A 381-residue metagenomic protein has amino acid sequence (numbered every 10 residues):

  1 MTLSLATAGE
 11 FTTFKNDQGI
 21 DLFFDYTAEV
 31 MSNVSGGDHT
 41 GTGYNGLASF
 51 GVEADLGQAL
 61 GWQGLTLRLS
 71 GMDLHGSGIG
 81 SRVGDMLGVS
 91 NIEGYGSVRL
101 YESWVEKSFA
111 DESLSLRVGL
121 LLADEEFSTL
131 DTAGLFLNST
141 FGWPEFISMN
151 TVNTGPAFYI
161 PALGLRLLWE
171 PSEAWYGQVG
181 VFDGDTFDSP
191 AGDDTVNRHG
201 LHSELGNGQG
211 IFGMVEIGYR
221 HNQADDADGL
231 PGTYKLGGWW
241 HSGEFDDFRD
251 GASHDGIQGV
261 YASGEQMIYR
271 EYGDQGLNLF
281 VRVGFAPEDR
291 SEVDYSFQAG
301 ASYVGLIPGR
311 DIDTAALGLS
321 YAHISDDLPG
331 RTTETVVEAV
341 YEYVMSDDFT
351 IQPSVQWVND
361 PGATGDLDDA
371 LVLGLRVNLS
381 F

Functional and structural regions predicted by a protein language model:
T7-L22, D55-L67, A110-S113, A174 (+4 more regions): Short loop/turn motifs that connect adjacent beta-strands in outer-membrane beta-barrel proteins
T13-S35, L67-L69, S77, S139 (+2 more regions): Transmembrane beta-strand segments of Gram-negative outer membrane beta-barrel proteins
A28-S32, G71-S77, L120-D124, V181-D185 (+8 more regions): Transmembrane beta-strands of outer-membrane beta-barrel pores
D38-Y44, I92-Y95, G155-A157, S203-Q209 (+4 more regions): Replace "Gram-negative outer membrane beta-barrel proteins" with "bacterial and organellar outer membrane beta-barrel
G41, N45-F187, S291-D327: Outer membrane beta-barrel
F50, S103, L165, V215-I217 (+6 more regions): Membrane-embedded beta-strands of outer-membrane beta-barrel proteins, especially the hydrophobic/small aromatic
N222-G309: Long, well-ordered mid-to-C-terminal structural blocks that present hydrophobic/aromatic surfaces
D369-F381: Outer-membrane beta-barrel "beta-signal"
